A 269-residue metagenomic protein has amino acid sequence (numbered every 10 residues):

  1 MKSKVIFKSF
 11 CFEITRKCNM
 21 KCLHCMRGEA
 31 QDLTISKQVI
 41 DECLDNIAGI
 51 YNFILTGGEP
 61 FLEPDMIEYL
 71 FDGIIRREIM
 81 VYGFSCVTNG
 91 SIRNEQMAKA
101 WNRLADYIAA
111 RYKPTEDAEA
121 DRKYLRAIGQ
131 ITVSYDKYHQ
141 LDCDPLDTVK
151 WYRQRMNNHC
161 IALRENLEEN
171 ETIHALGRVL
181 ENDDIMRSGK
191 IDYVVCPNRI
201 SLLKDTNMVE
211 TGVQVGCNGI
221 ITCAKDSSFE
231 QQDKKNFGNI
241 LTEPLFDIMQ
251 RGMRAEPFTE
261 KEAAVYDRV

Functional and structural regions predicted by a protein language model:
M1-T88, I92-R103, A110-T115: Conserved alpha-helical substructure of the radical SAM core
E13-K17, M26, T132-K137, D226: Short loop/turn segments at strand-loop or loop-helix junctions that form parts of catalytic or ligand-binding pockets
N19, P60, S91-I92, Y138 (+4 more regions): Short, solvent-exposed loop/turn segments at secondary-structure junctions
C22, P64, E95, D142 (+2 more regions): Activation segment
I47, Y135-Q140, K225, Q232-D233: Conserved, well-structured beta-alpha core segment at the onset of a catalytic domain
P64-T211: Conserved AdoMet/S-adenosylmethionine-binding subsite of the radical SAM
I185-V269: Accessory C-terminal segments flanking Radical SAM cores
